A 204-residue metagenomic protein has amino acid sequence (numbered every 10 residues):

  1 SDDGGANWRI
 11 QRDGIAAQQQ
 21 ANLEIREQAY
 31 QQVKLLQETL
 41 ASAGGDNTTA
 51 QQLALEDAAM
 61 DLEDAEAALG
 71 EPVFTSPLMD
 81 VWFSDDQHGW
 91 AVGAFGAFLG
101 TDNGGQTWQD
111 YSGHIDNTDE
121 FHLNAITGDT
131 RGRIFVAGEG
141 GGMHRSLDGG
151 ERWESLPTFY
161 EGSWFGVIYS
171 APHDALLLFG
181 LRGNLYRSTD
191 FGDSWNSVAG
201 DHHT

Functional and structural regions predicted by a protein language model:
S1-T204: Residue-level hotspots at or immediately adjacent to binding/recognition sites across diverse folds
